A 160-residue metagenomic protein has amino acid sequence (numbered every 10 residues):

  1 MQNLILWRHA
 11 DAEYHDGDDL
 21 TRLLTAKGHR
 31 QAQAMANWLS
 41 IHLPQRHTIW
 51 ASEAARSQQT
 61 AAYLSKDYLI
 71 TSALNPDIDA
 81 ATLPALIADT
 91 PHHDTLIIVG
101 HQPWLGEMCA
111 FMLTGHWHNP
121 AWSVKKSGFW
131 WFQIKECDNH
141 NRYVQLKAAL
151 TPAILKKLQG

Functional and structural regions predicted by a protein language model:
Q2-A81, P120-V124, G160: Active-site-proximal alpha-helix that buttresses catalytic centers in soluble enzyme cores
L4, T95-I97, F129: Residue-level preference for the first positions of well-ordered beta-strands
A10-A12, A55, L74, Q102-W104 (+3 more regions): Short, flexible active-site-adjacent loop segments at beta-strand->alpha-helix junctions, enriched in small/polar
W38, T60-D67, L86, M108-F111 (+2 more regions): Alpha-helical structural signal in soluble globular domains
H42-Q45, D89-D94: Glycine-rich phosphate-binding loop signature in dinucleotide/nucleotide-binding domains
H92-M112: A glycine-rich beta-strand to alpha-helix segment that forms a phosphate/ribose-binding loop at ligand/cofactor sites
W117-Q145: Domain-level recognition of soluble alpha/beta enzyme cores, biased toward histidine phosphatases/phosphomutases
K135, N141-G160: Charged phosphate-binding loop/patch that engages nucleotide di/tri-phosphates or the phosphate backbone of nucleic
